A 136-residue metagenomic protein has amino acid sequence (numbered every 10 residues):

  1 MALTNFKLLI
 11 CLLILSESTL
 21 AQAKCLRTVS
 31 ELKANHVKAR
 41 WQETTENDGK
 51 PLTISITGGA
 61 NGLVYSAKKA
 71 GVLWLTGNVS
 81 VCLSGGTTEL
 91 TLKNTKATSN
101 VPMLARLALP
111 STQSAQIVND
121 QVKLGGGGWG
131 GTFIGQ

Functional and structural regions predicted by a protein language model:
M1-L8: Bacterial N-terminal signal peptides that target proteins for export
I10-I14: Classic N-terminal secretory signal peptides
S16-S18: N-terminal signal peptide c-region/cleavage motif recognized by signal peptidases
K24-L52, W129, F133: Tryptophan-anchored aromatic micro-motifs
W41-E46, V64-K69, T91-K96, L124-G125: Short beta-strand segments that buttress and anchor functional surface loops
N47-T87: N-terminal glycine/threonine-rich, aromatic-flanked beta-hairpin/loop signature
T87-A115: An anionic, turn-rich surface loop/hairpin at beta-sheet edges that serves as a generic interaction/coordination patch
Q113-G130: Short, exposed beta-strand-loop hairpins at the edges of beta-sheets in extracellular/periplasmic proteins
